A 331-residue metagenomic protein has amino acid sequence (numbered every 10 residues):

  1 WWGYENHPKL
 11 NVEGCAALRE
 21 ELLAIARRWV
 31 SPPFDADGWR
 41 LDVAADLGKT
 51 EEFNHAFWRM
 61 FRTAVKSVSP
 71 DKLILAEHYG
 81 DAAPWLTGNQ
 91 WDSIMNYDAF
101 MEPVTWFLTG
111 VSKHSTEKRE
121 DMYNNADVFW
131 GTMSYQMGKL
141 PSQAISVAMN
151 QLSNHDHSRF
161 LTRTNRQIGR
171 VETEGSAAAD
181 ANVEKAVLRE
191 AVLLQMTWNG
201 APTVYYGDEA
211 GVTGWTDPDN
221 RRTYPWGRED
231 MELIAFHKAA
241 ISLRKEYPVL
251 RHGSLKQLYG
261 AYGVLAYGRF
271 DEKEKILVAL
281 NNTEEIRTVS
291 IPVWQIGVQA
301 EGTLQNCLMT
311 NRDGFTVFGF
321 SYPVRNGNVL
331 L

Functional and structural regions predicted by a protein language model:
W1-F34, F61, S67, P84 (+1 more regions): Substrate-binding/active-site clefts of carbohydrate-active enzymes
G3-E5, F34-A36, S69, Q90 (+2 more regions): Short, solvent-exposed loop/turn segments at the edges of secondary structure
G3-R19, D42-F53, T116-N124, F160 (+2 more regions): The substrate-binding groove and active-site-proximal loops of carbohydrate-active enzymes, especially glycoside
L18-W29, V43, F57, F61 (+4 more regions): Alpha-helical packing segments of well-folded alpha/beta enzyme cores
S31-D35, V68, S142-Q143, T197-W198 (+1 more regions): Alpha-helix termination/capping residues and helix-transition junctions
D37-L41: Hydrophobic residues within beta-strands of alpha/beta enzymes
W58, R62-T63, D71-D217, K245 (+5 more regions): Conserved alpha/beta catalytic core and glycan-binding cleft of carbohydrate-active enzymes
E184-K185, T197-V204, D208-L331: Carbohydrate-interacting/catalytic domains
